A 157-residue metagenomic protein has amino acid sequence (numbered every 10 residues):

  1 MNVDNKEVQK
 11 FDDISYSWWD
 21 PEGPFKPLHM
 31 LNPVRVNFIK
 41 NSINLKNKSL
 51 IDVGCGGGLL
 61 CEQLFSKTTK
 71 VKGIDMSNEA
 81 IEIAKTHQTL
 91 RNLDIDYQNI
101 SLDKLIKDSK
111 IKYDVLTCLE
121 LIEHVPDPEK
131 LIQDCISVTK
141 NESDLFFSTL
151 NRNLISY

Functional and structural regions predicted by a protein language model:
M1-W19: N-terminal, positively charged/glycine-rich alpha-helical extensions of SAM-dependent methyltransferases
Q9, H29-M30, P126: A generic "alpha-helical surface" signal
K10, S15, F25, T139 (+1 more regions): N-terminal-biased segments
W19-E22, T68: Short amphipathic alpha-helical interaction patches enriched in hydrophobic/aromatic residues with interspersed Lys/Arg
P21-I39: Conserved SAM-binding loop and adjacent beta-strand
V36-I43, K48-Y157: Conserved SAM-binding loop
